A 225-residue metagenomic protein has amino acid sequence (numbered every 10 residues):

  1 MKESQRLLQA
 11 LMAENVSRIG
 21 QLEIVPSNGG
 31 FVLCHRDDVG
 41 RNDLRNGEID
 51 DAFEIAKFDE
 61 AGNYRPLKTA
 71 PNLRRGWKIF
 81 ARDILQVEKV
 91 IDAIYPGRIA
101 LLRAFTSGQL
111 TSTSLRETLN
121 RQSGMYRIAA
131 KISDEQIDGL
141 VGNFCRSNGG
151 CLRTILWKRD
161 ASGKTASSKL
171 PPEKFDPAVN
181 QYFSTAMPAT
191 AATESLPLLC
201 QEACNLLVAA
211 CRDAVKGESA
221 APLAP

Functional and structural regions predicted by a protein language model:
M1-P225: Acidic, polar-rich N-terminal leader regions of halophilic archaeal proteins
